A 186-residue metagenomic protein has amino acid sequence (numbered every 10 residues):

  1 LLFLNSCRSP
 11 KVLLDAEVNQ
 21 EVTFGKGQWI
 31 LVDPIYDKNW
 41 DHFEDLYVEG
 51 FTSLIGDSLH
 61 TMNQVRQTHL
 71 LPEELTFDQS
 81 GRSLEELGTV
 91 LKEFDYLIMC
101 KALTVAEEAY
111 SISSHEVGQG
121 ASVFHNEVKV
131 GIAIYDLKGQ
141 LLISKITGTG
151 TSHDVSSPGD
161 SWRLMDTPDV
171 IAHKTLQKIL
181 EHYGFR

Functional and structural regions predicted by a protein language model:
L1-F3: Bacterial N-terminal signal peptides
N5-L70, E181-R186: A structural "domain/chain start" motif
C7-G25, S122-R186: C-terminal/domain-edge helix-coil "capping" segments
P34-F43, E73-L75, S157-M165: Second-shell loop/turn segments in exported
Y36-N39, L103-E108, G150-H153: Solvent-exposed loop/turn segments at secondary-structure junctions within structured extracellular/periplasmic domains
L46-S53, G81-S83, P168, A172: Well-ordered, non-membrane alpha-helical segments in soluble/globular domains
D57-D95: Mid-chain, structured segments of secreted extracytoplasmic proteins
Q79-L142: Surface-exposed short loop/turn segments
